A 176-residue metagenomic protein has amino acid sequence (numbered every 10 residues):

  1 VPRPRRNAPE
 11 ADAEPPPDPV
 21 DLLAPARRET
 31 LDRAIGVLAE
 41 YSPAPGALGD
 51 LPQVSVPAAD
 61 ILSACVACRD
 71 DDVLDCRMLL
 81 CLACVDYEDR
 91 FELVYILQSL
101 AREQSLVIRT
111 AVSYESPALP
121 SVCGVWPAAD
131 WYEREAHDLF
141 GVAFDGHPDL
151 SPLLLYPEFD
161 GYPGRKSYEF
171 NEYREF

Functional and structural regions predicted by a protein language model:
V1-F176: Terminal low-complexity/charged segments
